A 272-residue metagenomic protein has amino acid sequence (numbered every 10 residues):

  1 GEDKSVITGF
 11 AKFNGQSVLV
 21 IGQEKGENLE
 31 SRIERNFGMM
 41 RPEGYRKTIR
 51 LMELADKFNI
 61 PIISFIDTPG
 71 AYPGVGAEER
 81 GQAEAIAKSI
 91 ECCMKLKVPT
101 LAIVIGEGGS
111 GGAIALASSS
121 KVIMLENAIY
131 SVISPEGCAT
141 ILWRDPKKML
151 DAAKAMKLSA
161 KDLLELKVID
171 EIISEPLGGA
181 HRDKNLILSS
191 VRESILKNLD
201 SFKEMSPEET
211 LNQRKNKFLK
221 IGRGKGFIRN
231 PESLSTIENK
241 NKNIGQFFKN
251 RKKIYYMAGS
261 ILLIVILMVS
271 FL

Functional and structural regions predicted by a protein language model:
E2, V6-T8, F13-F65, E79 (+1 more regions): Glycine-rich beta-alpha loop segments
F10-K12, S17-I21, I63-F65, L101-V104 (+3 more regions): Structured core elements
F65, S206-L211: Flexible, glycine/charged-enriched surface loops at secondary-structure junctions
I66-L196, D200, E204: Conserved catalytic cores of soluble enzyme domains, especially glycine-rich substrate-binding beta-alpha loops
A155, P207, G222-F227, L272: Predominantly single-stranded RNA-binding modules in RNA-associated proteins
L211-G245: Juxtamembrane amphipathic/hinge helix adjacent to a transmembrane helix
I244-L272: C-terminal single-pass membrane-anchor helix
